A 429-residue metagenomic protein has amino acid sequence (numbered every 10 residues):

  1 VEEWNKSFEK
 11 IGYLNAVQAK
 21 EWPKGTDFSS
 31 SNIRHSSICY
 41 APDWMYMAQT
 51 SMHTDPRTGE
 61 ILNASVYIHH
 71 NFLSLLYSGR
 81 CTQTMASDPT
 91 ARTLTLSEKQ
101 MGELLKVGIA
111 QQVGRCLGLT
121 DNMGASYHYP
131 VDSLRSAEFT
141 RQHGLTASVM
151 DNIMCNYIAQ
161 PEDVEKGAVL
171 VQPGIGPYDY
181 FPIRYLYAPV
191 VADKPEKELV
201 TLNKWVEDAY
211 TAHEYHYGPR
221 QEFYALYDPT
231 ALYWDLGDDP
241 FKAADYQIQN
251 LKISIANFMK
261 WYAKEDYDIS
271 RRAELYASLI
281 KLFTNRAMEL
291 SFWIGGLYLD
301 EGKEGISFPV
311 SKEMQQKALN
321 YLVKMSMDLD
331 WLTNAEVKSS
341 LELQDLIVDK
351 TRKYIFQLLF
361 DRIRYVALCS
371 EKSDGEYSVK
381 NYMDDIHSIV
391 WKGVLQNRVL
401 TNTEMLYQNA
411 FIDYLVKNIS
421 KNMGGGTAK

Functional and structural regions predicted by a protein language model:
V1-A110, C116, G144-L145, C155-I158 (+1 more regions): Metzincin-family zinc-dependent endopeptidase catalytic domain
V113-Y129: Catalytic Zn2+-binding segment of zinc metalloproteases
A125-K429: Conserved catalytic/binding loops enriched for acidic/polar residues
